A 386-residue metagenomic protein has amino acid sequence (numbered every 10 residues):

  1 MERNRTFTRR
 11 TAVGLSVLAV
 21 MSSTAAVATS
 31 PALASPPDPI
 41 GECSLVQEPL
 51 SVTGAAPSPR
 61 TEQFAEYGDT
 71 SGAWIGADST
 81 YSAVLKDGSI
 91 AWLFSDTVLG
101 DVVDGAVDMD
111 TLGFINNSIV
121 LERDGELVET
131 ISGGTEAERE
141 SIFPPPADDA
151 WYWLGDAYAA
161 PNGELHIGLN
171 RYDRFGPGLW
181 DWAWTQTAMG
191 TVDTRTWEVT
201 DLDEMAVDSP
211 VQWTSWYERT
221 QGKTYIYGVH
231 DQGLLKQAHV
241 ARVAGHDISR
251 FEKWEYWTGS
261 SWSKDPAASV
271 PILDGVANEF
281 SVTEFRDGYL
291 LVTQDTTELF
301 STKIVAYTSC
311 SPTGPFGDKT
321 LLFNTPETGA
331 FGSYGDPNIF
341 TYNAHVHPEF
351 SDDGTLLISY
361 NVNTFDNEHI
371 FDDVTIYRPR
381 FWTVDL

Functional and structural regions predicted by a protein language model:
E2-A34: Secretory targeting and sorting signals
S35-R171, L386: N-terminal regions that are enriched for targeting/export leaders and immediately downstream pro/stem segments
S44-W74, L121-Y152, R195-R219, I248-V282 (+1 more regions): Surface loop/turn signatures of beta-propeller and other carbohydrate-active proteins
T70-A73, Y81, D101-G113, A147-D148 (+5 more regions): Short consensus segments that form the blades of beta-propeller domains, in both extracellular/periplasmic
A83-L85, S89-D101, W153-L179, S215-V243 (+4 more regions): Hydrophobic core segments of beta-strands in well-ordered, beta-rich domains
G105-E126, W180-T196, A238-H246, K303-P312 (+1 more regions): Beta-propeller blade signature
V282-L357, N367: Extended, compositionally biased non-globular segments
V346-P348, D352-L386: Blade-level signature of beta-propeller repeat domains, shared across WD40, Kelch, NHL, RCC1 and BNR/Asp-box propellers
